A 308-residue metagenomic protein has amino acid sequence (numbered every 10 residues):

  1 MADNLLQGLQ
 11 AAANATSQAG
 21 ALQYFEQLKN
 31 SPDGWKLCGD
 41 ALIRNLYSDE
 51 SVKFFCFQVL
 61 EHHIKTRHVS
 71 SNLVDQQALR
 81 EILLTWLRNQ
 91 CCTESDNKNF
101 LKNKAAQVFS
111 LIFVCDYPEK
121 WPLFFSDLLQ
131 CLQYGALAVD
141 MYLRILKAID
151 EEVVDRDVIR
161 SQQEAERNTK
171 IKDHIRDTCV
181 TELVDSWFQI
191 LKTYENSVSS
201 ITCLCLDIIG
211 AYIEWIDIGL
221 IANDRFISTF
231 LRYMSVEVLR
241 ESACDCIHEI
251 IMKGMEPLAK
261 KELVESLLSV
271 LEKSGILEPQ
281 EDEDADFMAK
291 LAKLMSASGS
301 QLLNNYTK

Functional and structural regions predicted by a protein language model:
M1-K308: Karyopherin-beta/Importin-beta family HEAT-repeat alpha-solenoid scaffold
